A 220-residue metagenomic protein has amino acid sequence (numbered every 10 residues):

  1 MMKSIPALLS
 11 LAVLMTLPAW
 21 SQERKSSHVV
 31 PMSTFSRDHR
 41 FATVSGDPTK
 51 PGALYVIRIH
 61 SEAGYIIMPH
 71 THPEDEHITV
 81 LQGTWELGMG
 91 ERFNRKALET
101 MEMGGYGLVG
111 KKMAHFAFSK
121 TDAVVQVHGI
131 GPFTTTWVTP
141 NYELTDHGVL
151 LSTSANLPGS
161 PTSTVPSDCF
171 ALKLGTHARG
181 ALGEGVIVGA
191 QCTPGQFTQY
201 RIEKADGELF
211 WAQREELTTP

Functional and structural regions predicted by a protein language model:
W20-Y55, R95, Y142-P158: A short, N-terminal "cap"/entry segment at the start of jelly-roll beta-barrel domains of the cupin/DSBH fold
Y55-H72, M103, K111: Conserved short histidine dyad/triad with adjacent acidic residue
E62-Y65, H72-R92: Glycine- and acidic-residue-biased ligand/ion/polar-headgroup-sensing regions
I67-P69, L87-G88, V109-G110, A114-K120: Short beta-strand His + acidic residue motifs that chelate non-heme Fe in jelly-roll/DSBH and cupin folds
E91-K112: Short acidic-glycine-tyrosine-enriched beta hairpin
K96, F116-P158: Double-stranded beta-helix
G159-L174: Mixed-charge, Lys/Arg-rich low-complexity intrinsically disordered regions
L174-T218: Basic/aromatic-rich interaction segments and small domains that mediate binding to polyanionic partners
